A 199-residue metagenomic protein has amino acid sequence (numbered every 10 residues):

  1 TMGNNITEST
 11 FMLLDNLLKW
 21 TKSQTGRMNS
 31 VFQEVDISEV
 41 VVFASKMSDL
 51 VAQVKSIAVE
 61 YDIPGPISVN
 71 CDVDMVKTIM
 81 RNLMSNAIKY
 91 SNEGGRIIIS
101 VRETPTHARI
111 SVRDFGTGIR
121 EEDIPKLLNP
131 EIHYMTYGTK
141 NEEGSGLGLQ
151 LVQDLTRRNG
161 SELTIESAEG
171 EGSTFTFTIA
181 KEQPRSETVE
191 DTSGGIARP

Functional and structural regions predicted by a protein language model:
G3-L13: Short alpha-helical segment of the dimerization/phosphotransfer core of two-component systems
T21-F32: Helix-loop junction within the histidine kinase core
V31-D36, Q53, A58-S68: Conserved catalytic submotifs in the C-terminal HATPase_c
A87-I88: Short helix-loop "hinge" at the ATP-lid/N-box region of the Bergerat-fold HATPase_c
I119-I132: Short conserved segment of the HATPase_c
I132-E143: Glycine-rich ATP-lid/hinge loop adjacent to the conserved G-boxes
R157-P199: C-terminal end segment of the histidine kinase catalytic
